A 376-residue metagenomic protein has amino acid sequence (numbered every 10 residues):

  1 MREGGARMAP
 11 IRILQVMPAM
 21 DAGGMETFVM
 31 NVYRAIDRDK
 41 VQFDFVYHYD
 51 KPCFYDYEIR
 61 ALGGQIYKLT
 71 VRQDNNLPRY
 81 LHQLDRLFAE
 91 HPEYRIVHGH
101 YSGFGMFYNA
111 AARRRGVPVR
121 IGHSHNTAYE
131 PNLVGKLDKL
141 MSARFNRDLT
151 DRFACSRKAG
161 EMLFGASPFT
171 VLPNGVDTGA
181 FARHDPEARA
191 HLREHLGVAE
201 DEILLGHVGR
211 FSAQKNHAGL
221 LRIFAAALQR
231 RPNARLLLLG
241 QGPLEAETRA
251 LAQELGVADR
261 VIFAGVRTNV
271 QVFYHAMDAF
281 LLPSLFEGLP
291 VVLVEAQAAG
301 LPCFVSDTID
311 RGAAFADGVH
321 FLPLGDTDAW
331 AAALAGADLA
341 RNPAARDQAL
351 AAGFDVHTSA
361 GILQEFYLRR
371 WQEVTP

Functional and structural regions predicted by a protein language model:
A9-H82, G242-E245, F366: N-terminal strand-loop element at the rim of the active site of nucleotide-sugar-dependent glycosyltransferases
E26-N31, I203, H207-A226, P243-A250: A conserved mid-protein helix/loop that constitutes part of the nucleotide-sugar donor-binding site
Y47, L293, P302-S306: Short hydrophobic beta-strand element within catalytic cores of glycosyltransferases and related nucleotide-activated
Y67, R147-P186, A360: Donor nucleotide-sugar binding/catalytic pocket of nucleotide-sugar-dependent glycosyltransferases
L84, A182-V198: A short helix/loop element that forms part of the nucleotide-sugar donor recognition site in Leloir-type
G99-M106, S124: Short His-centered aromatic/hydrophobic patch
V266, L285: Aromatic "clamp/platform" in nucleotide-sugar-dependent glycosyltransferases that forms part of the donor/acceptor
G312-A340, H357: Change "using UDP/GDP/dTDP sugars" to "using nucleotide sugars
